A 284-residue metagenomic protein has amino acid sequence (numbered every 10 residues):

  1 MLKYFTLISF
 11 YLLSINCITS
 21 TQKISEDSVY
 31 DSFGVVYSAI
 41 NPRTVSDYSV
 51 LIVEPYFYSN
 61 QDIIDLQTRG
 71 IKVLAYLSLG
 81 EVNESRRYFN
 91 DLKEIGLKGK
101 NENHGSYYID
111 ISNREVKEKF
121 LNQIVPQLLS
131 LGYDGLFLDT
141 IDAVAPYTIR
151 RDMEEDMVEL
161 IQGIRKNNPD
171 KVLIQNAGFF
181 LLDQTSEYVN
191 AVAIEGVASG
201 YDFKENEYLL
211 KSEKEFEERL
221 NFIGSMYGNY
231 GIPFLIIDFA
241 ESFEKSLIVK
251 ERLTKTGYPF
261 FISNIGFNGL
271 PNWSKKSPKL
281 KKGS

Functional and structural regions predicted by a protein language model:
Y4-L13: Sec-dependent N-terminal signal peptides
I18-S284: Glycan-processing catalytic domains of CAZymes
